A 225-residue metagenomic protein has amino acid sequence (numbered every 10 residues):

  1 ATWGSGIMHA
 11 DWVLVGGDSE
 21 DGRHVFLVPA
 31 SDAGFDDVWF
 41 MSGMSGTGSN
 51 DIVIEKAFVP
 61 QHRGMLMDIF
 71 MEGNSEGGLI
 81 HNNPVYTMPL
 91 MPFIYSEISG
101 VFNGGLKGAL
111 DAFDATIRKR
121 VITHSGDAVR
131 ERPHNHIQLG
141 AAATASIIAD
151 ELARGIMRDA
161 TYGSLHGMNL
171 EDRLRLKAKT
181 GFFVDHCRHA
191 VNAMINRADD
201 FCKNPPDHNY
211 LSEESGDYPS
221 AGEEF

Functional and structural regions predicted by a protein language model:
W3-V38, G48: A short core secondary-structure module
G22-H24, F35, Q61-G64, R158: Intrinsically disordered, low-complexity acidic/polar segments
S49-S146: Glycine-rich beta->alpha junctions and the first turn(s) of the following alpha-helix
G104-K107, G140-I147, K177, G181-R188 (+1 more regions): Generic structural signal for well-ordered, non-transmembrane alpha-helical segments in soluble/cytosolic regions
I148-F182, R188-K203: C-terminal helix-coil-helix/basic helical segment that borders enzyme active sites and/or dimer interfaces and provides
A198-F225: Glycine-rich phosphate/cofactor-binding loops in nucleotide/flavin-utilizing enzymes
